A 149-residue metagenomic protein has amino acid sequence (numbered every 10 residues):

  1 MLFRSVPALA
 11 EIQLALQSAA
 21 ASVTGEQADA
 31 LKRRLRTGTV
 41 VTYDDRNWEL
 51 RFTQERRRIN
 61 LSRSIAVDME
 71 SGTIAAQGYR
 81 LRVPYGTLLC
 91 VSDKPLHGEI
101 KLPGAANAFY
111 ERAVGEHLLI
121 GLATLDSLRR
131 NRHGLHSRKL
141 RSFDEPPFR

Functional and structural regions predicted by a protein language model:
A8-I12, A113: Short amphipathic alpha-helical segments
E11-G104, A108: Active-site-adjacent substrate-binding region of metalloamidase/peptidase-like peptide-processing proteins
P95-R149: His/Asp/Glu-rich mid-to-C-terminal helical/loop segments that flank catalytic regions of hydrolases
